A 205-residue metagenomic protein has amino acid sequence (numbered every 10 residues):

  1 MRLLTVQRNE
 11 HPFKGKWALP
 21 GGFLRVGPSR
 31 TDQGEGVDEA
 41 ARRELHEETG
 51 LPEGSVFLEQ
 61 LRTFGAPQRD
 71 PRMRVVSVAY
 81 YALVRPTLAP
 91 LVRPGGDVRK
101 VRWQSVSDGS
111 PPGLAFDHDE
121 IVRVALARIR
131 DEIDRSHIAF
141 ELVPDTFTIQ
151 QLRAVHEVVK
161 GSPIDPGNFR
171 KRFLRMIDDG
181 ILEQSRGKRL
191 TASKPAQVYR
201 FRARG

Functional and structural regions predicted by a protein language model:
M1-L19, D38: N-terminal strand-loop-strand
M1-R2, A41, H46, G50 (+1 more regions): A structural signal for the main folded, soluble domain(s) of proteins
L4-N9, G22, P28-G34, R135-G205: Core RNA-modification/binding signature centered on pseudouridine synthases
L24, F64, V84, V106-G109: Hydrophobic pocket-lining residues within nucleotide cofactor-binding pockets
L24-E59, Y80, L152: The catalytic Nudix box helix
R62-R69, R186-L190: Short, solvent-exposed loop/turn elements at beta->coil junctions and helix N-caps that rim active or binding pockets
A66-P90, A125-I129, Q197-G205: Active-site-adjacent beta-strand/loop module that shapes the phosphate/pyrophosphate-binding cleft
A79-A82, L91-I133, L142-Q150, V155 (+1 more regions): NUDIX/MutT-family hydrolases
